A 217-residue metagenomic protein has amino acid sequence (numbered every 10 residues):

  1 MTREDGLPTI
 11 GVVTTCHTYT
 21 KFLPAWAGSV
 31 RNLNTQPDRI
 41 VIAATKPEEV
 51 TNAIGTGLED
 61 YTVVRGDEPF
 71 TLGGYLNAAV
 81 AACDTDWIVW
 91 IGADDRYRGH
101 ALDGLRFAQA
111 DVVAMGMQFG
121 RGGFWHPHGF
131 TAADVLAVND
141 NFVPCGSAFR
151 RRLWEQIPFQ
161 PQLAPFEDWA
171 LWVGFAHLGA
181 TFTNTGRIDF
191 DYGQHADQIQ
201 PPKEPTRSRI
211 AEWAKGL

Functional and structural regions predicted by a protein language model:
Y19-N32: Short, well-formed alpha-helical segments that are part of the catalytic scaffolds of diverse glycosyltransferases
G66-C83: Glycine-rich, basic loop-to-helix element that forms the pyrophosphate-binding segment of sugar-nucleotide handling
I88: Short aromatic/hydrophobic "clamp" motif used to bind/position activated sugar donors
D95-F107: Acidic donor-binding/catalytic loop of UDP-sugar-dependent glycosyltransferases, especially processive GT2
V113-W125: Short beta-strand-to-loop element that shapes/binds the nucleotide-sugar donor at the catalytic cleft/hinge
G116, F182-D189: Catalytic beta-strand/loop signature of glycosyltransferases that borders the donor
F130-A148: A recurrent flexible, glycine/aromatic-enriched loop bordering the glycosyltransferase active site that acts as
A164-L171: Acidic donor-binding loop at a coil-to-helix junction in glycosyltransferase catalytic cores that engages
